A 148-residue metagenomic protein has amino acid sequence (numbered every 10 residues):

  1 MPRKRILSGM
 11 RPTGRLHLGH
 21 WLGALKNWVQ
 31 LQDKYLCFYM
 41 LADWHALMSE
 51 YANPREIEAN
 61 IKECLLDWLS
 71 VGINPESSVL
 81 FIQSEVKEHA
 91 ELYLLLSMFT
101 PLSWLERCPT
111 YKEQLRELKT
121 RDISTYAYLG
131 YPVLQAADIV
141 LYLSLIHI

Functional and structural regions predicted by a protein language model:
P2-A136, S144: N-terminal Rossmann-like or analogous alpha/beta NTP/dinucleotide-binding catalytic cores that position adenine
I146-I148: Conserved small/polar residues in nucleotide/adenosyl-binding loops
